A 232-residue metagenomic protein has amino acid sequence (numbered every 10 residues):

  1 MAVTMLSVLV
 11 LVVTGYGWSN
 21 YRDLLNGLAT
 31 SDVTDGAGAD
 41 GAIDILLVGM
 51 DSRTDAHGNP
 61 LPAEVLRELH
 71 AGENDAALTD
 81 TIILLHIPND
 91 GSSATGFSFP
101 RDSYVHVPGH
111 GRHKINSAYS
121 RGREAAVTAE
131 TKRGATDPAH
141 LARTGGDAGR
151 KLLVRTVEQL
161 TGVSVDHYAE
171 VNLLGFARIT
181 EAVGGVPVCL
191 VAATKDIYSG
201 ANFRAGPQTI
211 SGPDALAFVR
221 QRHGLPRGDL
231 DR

Functional and structural regions predicted by a protein language model:
M1-R232: Non-catalytic, solvent-exposed segments at the cell envelope interface
